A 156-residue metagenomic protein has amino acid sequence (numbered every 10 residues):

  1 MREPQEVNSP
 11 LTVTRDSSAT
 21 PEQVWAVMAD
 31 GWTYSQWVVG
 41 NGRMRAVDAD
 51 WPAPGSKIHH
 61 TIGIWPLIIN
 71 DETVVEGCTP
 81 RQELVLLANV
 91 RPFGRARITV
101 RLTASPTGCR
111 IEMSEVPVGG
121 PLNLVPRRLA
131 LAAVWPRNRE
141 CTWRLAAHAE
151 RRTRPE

Functional and structural regions predicted by a protein language model:
M1-A53: Hydrophobic ligand-binding cavity/cleft-lining segments
N8-D16, K57, N70, E83 (+2 more regions): Intrinsic-disorder/low-complexity, polar/charged segments enriched in Ser/Thr/Lys/Arg/Asp/Glu/Gln
V13-R15, I62, D71-G77, A88 (+1 more regions): Hydrophobic/aromatic beta-strand elements that line small-molecule binding cavities or substrate pockets in beta-rich
S18-E22, A49-P52, E76-Q82, R101-R110: A short, structured loop/turn motif at beta-sheet edges
N41, A46-V47, W143-E156: Short, highly charged C-terminal tails/helix-capping segments
S56-G63, L84-R91: Short beta-strand segments that buttress and anchor functional surface loops
L87-E140, E156: Beta-strand/loop substructures that line and gate deep hydrophobic ligand-binding cavities in soluble
